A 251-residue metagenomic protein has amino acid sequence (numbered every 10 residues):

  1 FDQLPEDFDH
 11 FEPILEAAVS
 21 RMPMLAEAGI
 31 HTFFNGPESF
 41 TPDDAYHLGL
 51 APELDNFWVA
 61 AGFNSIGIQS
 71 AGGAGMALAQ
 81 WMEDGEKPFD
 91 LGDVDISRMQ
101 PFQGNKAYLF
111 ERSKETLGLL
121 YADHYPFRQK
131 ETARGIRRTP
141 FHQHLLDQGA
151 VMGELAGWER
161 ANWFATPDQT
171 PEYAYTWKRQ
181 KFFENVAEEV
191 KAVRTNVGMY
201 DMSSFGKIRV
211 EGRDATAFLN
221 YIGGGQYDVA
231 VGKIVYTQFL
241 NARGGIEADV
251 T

Functional and structural regions predicted by a protein language model:
D2-R137: C-terminal catalytic lobe of FAD-dependent flavoproteins
F89-T251: Glycine/proline-enriched, intrinsically flexible loops and inter-domain linkers
